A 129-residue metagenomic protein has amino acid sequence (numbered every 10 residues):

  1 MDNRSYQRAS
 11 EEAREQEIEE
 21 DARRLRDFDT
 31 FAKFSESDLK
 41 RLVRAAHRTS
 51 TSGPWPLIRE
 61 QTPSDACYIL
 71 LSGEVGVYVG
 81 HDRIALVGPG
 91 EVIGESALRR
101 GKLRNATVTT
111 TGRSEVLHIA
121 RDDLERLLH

Functional and structural regions predicted by a protein language model:
M1-H129: Cytosolic regulatory regions built on CNB/CRP/Popeye-like sensor folds
